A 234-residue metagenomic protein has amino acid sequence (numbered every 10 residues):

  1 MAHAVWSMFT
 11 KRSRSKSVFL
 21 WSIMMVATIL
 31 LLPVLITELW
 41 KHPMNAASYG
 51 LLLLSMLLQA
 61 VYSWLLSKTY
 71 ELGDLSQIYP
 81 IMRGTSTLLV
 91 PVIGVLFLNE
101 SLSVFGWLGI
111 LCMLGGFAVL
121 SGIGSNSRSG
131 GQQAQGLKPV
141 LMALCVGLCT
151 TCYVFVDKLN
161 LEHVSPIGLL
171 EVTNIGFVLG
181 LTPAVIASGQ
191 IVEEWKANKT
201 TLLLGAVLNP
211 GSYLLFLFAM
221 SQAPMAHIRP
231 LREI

Functional and structural regions predicted by a protein language model:
M1-L57, V61-L75, G122-M142, I175-P210 (+1 more regions): Membrane-interface interhelical linkers
T10, L66, I81, P91 (+8 more regions): Hydrophobic alpha-helical segments
F19-S22, S165-V172, I228: Membrane-interface starts of transmembrane alpha-helices
L31-K41, L89-F105, G147-V164, L208-M225: Hydrophobic alpha-helical transmembrane segments in multi-pass integral membrane proteins
L54-L58, Y70-F117, L170-L179, P224-I234: Specific alpha-helical transmembrane segments that line the substrate/conduction pathway and gating interfaces
L88-L148, K158: Juxtamembrane helix-loop boundary signature in multi-pass membrane transporters
V146-K196: Aromatic-anchored, glycine/proline-accented short structural segments that stabilize local strand-turns or short
